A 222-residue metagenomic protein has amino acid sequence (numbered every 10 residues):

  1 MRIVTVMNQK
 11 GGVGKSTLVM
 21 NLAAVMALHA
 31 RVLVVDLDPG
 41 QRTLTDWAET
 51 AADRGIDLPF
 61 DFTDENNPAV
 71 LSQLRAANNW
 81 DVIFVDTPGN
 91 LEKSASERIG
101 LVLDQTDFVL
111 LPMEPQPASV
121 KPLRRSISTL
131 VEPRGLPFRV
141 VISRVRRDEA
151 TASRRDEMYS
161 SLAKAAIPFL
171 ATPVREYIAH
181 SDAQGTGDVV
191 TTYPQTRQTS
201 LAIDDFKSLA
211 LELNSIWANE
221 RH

Functional and structural regions predicted by a protein language model:
R2-L37: Walker A/P-loop phosphate-binding motif and the immediately C-terminal alpha-helix
G40-L58: P-loop NTPase switch/communication element
A77-I99: Switch II (G3) loop of P-loop NTPases
A95-Q116: Inter-motif core of Ras-like GTPase G domains
E114, F138-S153, T172-A183: G-domain G4 guanine-recognition motif of GTPases
K121-G135: Conserved C-terminal guanine-recognition region of P-loop GTPase G domains, centered on the G4
M158-T191: Beta-strand-loop-alpha "switch" segments that mediate conformational coupling across diverse proteins
D182-K207: Inter-lobe coupling/hinge region of RecA-like P-loop helicase motors
